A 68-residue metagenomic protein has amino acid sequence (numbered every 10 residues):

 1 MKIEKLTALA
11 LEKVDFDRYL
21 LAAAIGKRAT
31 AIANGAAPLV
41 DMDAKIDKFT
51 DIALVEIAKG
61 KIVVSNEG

Functional and structural regions predicted by a protein language model:
M1-G68: Polar low-complexity intrinsically disordered regions
